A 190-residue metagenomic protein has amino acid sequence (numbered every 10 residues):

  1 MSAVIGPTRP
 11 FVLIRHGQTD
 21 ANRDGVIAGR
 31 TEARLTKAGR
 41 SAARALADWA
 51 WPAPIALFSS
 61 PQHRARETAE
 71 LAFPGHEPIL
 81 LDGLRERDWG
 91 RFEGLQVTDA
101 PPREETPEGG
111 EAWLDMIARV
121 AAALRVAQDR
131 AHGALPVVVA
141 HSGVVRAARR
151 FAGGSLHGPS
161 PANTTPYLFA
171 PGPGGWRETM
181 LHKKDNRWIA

Functional and structural regions predicted by a protein language model:
M1-P10, L46, I79-L80, R87-T98 (+2 more regions): Acidic, low-complexity terminal tails and accessory targeting/binding regions of phosphate-metabolizing enzymes
S2-H76, E108-L114: Active-site-proximal alpha-helix that buttresses catalytic centers in soluble enzyme cores
F11, I55, A134-S142: Generic beta-sheet signal
R44-D48, A121-D129: Generic structural signal for well-ordered alpha-helical scaffold segments
W51-G83, A122, A170-A190: Conserved histidine-centered catalytic loops in small-molecule metabolism enzymes
S59-S60, A118, V139-A140: Short beta-strand scaffold positions
E70-A122, T179-L181: Phosphate-handling substructures
L71, A147, F151: Active-site signature of alpha/beta-hydrolase-fold catalytic machinery across serine- and Asp/Cys-nucleophile hydrolases
